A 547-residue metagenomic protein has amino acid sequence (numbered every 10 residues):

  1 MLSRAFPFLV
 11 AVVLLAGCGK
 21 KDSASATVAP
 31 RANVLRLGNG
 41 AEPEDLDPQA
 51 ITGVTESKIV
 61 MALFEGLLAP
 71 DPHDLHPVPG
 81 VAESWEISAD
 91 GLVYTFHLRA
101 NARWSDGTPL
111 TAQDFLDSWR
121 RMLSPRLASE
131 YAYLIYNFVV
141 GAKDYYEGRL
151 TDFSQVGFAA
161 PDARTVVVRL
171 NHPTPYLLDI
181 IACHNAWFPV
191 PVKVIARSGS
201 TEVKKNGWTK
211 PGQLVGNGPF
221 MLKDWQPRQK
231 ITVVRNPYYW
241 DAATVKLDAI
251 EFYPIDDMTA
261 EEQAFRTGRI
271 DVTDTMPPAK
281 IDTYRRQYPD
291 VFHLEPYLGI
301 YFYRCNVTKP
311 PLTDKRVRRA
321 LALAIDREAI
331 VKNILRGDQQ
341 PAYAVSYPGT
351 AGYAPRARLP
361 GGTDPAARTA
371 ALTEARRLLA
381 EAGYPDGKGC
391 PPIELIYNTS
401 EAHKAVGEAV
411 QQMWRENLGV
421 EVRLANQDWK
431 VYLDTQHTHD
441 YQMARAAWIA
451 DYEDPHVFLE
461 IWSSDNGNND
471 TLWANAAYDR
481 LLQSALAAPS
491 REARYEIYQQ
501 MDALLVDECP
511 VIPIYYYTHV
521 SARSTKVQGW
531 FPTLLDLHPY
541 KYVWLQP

Functional and structural regions predicted by a protein language model:
G19, A159, T363-T369, V420-H437 (+2 more regions): Extracytoplasmic/peripheral linker and loop segments enriched in polar/acidic and small residues with frequent Thr/Pro
G38-D90, Q213-N217: N-terminal lobe/hinge region of extracytoplasmic solute-binding protein
P72, K143-D144, F153, A159 (+6 more regions): Gly/Pro-rich hinge or "lid" segments in bacterial periplasmic/extracellular proteins
E83-L134, V167, E261-A264, P311-T313: Aromatic- and charge-enriched surface segment that lines or borders ligand/interaction sites
K223-V234, E251-K309, K332-N333, P341: Extracellular/periplasmic solute-recognition and catalytic clefts
V234-Y238, Y297-A320, A324, N333 (+2 more regions): A bilobed periplasmic-binding-protein/Venus flytrap-type ligand-binding module shared by bacterial periplasmic
Q340-E381, S400-A405: Structural transition elements
S521-P547: Long beta-strand-rich cores associated with HINT superfamily self-processing modules
